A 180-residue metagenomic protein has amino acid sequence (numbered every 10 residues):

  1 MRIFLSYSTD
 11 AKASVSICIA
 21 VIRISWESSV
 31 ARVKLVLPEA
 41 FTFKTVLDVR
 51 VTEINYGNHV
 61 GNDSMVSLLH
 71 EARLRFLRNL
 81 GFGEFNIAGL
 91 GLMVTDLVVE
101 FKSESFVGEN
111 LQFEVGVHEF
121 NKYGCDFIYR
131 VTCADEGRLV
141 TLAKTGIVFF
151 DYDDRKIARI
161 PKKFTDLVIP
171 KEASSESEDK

Functional and structural regions predicted by a protein language model:
L5-S8: Short hydrophobic targeting helices and cationic amphipathic motifs that mediate membrane/organellar targeting
W26-R75, N79: Catalytic strand-loop segment that frames the active site of acyl-thioester-processing enzymes
W26-T45, F101, F106-V107, V117-K180: HotDog/MaoC-like acyl-thioester-processing domains
G89-E104: Small beta-barrel nucleic-acid-binding modules, principally OB-folds
